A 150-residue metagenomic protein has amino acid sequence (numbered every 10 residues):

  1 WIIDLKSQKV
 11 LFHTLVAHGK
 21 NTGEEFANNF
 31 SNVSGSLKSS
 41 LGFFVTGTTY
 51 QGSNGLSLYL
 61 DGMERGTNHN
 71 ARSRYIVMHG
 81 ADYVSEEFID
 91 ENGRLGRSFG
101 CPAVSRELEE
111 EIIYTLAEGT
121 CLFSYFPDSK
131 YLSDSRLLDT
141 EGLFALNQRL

Functional and structural regions predicted by a protein language model:
W1-F99, R106-T120, S124-L150: Cell wall/extracellular polymer interaction/catalysis modules
